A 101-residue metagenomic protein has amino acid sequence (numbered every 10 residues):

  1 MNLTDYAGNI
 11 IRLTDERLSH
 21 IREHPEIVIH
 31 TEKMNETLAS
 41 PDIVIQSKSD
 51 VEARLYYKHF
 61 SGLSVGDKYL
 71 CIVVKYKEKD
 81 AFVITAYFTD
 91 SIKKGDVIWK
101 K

Functional and structural regions predicted by a protein language model:
M1-K101: Ribonuclease/tRNase effector modules and their secretory precursors
